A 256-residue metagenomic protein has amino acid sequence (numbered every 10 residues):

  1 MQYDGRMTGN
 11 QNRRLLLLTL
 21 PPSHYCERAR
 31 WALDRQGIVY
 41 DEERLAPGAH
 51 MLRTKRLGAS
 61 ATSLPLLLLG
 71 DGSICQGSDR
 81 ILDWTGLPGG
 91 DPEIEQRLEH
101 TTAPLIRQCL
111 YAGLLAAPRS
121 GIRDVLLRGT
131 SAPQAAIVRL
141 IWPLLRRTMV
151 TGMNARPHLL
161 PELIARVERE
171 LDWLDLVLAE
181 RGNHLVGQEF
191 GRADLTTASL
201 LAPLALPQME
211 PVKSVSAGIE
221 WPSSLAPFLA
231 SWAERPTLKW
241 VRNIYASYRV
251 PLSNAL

Functional and structural regions predicted by a protein language model:
Q2-A135, P251-L252: GST-like domain detector, emphasizing the conserved glutathione-binding G-site in the N-terminal thioredoxin-like
H24-E27, W31, D79, D83 (+6 more regions): A structural signal for well-ordered alpha-helical segments within the folded catalytic domains of diverse enzymes
A61-L64, V150-T151, L176, E220-W221: Short acidic (Asp/Glu) and glycine-rich catalytic loops that position anionic groups and cofactors
D71, L160-I164, E234: Amphipathic, non-membrane alpha-helical segments in soluble helical-bundle scaffolds
Q96, D172-L176, R242: Surface-exposed alpha-helical segments enriched in charged/polar residues
P104-V215: GST-like fold's C-terminal all-alpha helical module
L200-P251: Short His-centered aromatic/hydrophobic patch
A255-L256: Acidic, low-complexity intrinsically disordered segments
